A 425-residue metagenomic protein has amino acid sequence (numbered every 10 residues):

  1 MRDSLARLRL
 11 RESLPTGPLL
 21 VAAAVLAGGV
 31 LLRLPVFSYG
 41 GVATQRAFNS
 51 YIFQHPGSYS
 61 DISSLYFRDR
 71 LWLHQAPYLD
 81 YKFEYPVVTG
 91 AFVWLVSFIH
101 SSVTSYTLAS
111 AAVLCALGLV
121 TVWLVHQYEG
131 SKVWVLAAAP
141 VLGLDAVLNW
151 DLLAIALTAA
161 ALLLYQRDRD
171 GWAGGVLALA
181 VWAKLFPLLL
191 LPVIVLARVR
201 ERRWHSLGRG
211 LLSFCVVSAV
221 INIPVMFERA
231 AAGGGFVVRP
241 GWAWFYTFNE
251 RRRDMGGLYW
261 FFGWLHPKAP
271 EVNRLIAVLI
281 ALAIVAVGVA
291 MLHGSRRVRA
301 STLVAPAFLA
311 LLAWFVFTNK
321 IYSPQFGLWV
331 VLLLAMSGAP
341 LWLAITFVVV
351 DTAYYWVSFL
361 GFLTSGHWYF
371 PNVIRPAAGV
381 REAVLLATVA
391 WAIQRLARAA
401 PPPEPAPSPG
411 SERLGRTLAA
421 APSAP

Functional and structural regions predicted by a protein language model:
M1-W242, A277-P425: Multi-pass membrane glycosyltransferase architecture that uses lipid-linked
K82, N249-R252: Charge-dense, low-complexity intrinsically disordered segments
T247-E250, G366-H367: Membrane-interface interhelical loops and short amphipathic "cap" helices that link adjacent transmembrane segments
R251-L275: Generic multipass alpha-helical transmembrane bundles of integral membrane proteins
